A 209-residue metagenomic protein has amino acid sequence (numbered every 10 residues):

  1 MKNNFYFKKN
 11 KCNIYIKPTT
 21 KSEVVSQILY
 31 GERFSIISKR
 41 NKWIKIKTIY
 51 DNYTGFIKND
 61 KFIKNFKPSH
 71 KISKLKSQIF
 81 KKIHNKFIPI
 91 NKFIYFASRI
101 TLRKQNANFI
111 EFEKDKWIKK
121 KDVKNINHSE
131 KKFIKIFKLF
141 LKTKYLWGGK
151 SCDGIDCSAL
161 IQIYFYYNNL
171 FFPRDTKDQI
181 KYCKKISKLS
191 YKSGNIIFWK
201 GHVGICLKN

Functional and structural regions predicted by a protein language model:
M1-C12: Generic N-terminal amphipathic/basic segments
M1-N3, T19, S26, Y30-S35 (+2 more regions): Boundary regions of SH3-family modules and the immediately adjacent low-complexity/disordered segments in eukaryotic
N10-N13, E32-S35, I205: Residues located in well-ordered beta-strands
N10-T19, S73-K86, D175-K185: Short, structured beta-strand/loop micro-motifs enriched in basic residues and often containing a Trp
E23, P89, K185-L189: A structural connector/turn signal
F137, G149-N168: Active-site nucleophilic cysteine motif
Y145-G149, R174-D175: Surface-exposed patches in mature extracellular/periplasmic domains of secreted proteins
L170-N209: ...with weaker cross-activation on analogous glycine-rich loops/strands in unrelated enzymes
